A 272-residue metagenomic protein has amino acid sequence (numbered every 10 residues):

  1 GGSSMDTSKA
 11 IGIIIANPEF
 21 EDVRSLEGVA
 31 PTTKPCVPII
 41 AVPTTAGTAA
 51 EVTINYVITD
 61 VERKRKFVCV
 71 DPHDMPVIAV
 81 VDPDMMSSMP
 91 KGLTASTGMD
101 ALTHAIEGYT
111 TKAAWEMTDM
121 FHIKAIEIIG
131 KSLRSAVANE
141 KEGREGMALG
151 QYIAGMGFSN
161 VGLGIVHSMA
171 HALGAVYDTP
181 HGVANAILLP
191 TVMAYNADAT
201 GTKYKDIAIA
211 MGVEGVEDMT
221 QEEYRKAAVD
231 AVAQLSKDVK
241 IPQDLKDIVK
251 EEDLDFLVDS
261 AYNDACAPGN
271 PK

Functional and structural regions predicted by a protein language model:
G1, M89, G155, S159 (+1 more regions): A short glycine/serine-rich beta->alpha loop
S3-D84: Glycine/threonine-rich beta-strand-loop-alpha-helix active-site module that forms ligand/phosphate-binding
T7-G12, A105-I106, I126-S132, Q151-G155 (+3 more regions): Buried hydrophobic packing segments
N55-V161: Carboxylate- and glycine-rich phosphate/diphosphate-binding segment that chelates Mg2+/Mn2+
L102-I106, M147-G155, M169, L189 (+3 more regions): Short alpha-helical scaffolding segments that buttress acidic/His motifs in well-ordered protein cores
V161-A227, A233: C-terminal catalytic subdomain
Y204, E214-K272: C-terminal charged capping/lid subdomain of soluble metabolic enzymes
